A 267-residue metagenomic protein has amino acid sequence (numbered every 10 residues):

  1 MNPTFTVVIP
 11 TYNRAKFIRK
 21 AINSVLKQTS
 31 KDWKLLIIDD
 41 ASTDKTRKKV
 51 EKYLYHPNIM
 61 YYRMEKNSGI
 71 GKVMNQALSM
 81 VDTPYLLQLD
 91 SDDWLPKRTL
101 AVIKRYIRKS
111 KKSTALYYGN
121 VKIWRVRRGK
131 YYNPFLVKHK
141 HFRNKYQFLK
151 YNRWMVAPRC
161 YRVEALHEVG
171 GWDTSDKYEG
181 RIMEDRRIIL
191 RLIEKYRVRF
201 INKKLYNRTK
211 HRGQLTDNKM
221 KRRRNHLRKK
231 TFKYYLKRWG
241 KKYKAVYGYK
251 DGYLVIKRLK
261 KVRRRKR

Functional and structural regions predicted by a protein language model:
M1-S24: N-proximal low-complexity "stem/linker" segments adjacent to membrane-targeting elements
N23-D32: Short, acidic, metal-binding catalytic loop of nucleotide-sugar glycosyltransferases
D39-K48, K66, D90, P96: A conserved acidic beta->alpha catalytic loop
M64-V81: Glycine-rich, basic loop-to-helix element that forms the pyrophosphate-binding segment of sugar-nucleotide handling
L86: Short aromatic/hydrophobic "clamp" motif used to bind/position activated sugar donors
L100-Y132: Conserved donor NDP-sugar-binding/catalytic core segment of glycosyltransferases
N120, N133-N152: Short, flexible, basic/aromatic active-site loop/helix in glycosyltransferases
Y178-I188: Acidic donor-binding loop at a coil-to-helix junction in glycosyltransferase catalytic cores that engages
